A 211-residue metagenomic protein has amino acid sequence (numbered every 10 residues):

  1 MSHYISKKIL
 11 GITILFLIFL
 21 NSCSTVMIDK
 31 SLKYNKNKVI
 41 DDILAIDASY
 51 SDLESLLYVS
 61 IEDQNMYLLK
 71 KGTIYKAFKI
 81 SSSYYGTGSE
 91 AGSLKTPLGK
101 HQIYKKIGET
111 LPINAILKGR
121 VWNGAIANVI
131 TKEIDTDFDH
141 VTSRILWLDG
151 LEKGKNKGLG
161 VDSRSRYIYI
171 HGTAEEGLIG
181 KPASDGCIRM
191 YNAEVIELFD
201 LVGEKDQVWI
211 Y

Functional and structural regions predicted by a protein language model:
S2-H3, F16-Y211: N-terminal pre-domains immediately preceding structured catalytic cores
S2-L10: Bacterial N-terminal signal peptides that target proteins for export
